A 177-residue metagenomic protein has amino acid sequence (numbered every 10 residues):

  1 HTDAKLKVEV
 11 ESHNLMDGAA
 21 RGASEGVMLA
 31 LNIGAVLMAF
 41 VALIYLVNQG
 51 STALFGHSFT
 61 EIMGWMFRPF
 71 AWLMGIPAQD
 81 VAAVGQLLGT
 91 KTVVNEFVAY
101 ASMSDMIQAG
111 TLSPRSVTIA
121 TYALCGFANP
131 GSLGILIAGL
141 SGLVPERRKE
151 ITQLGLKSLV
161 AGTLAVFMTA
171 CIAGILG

Functional and structural regions predicted by a protein language model:
H1, G50-H57, L143-R147, I175-L176: Membrane-interface elements of multi-pass transporters and channels
H1-A4, I44-S51, S132: Short acidic (Asp/Glu) and glycine-rich catalytic loops that position anionic groups and cofactors
H1-V27: Long, contiguous bundles of hydrophobic transmembrane helices that form the permeation core of multi-pass
V8-V10, L73, A109-L112: Helix-boundary and loop/linker segments of multi-pass membrane transporters
H13, D17, I33, L37-V41 (+4 more regions): Conserved structured core elements
G18-G22, W65, L154: Amphipathic alpha-helical interaction/coupling elements
S24-Q108: Transmembrane helical segments that form the transport core of multi-pass membrane transport proteins
T92-G177: C-terminal transmembrane helix pair
